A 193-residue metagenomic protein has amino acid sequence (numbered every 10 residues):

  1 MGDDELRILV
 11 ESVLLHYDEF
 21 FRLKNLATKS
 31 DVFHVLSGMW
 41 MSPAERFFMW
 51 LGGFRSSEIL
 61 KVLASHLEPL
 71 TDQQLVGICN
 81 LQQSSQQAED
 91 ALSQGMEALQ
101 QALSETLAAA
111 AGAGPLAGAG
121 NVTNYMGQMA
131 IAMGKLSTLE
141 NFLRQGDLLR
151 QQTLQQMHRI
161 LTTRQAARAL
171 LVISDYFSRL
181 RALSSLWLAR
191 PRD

Functional and structural regions predicted by a protein language model:
M1-D193: Transcription factor C-terminal regulatory/effector domains that mediate ligand binding, dimerization, and co-regulator
